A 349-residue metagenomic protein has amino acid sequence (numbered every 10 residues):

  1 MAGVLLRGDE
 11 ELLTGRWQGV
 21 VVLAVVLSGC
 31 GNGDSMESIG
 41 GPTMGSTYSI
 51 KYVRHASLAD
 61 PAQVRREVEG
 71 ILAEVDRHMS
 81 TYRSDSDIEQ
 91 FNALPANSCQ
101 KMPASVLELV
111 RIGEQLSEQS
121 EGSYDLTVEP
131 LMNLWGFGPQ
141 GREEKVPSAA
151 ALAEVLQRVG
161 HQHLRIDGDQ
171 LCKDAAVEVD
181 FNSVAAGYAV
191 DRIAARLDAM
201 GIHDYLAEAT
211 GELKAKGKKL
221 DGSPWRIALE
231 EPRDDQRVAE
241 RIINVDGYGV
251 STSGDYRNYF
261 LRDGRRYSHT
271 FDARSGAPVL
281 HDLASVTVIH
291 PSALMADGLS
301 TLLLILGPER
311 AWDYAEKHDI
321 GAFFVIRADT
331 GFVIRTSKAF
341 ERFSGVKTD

Functional and structural regions predicted by a protein language model:
A2-G8, L13-G15, L27-D349: Mature catalytic core of soluble alpha/beta enzymes
G15-V22: Sec-dependent signal peptide recognition, specifically the positively charged N-region followed immediately by
